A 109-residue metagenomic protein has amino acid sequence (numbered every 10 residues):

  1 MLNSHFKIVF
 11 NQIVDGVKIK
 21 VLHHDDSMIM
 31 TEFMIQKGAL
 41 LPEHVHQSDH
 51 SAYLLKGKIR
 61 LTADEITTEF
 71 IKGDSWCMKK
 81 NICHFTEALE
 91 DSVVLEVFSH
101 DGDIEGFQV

Functional and structural regions predicted by a protein language model:
M1-S27: A short, N-terminal "cap"/entry segment at the start of jelly-roll beta-barrel domains of the cupin/DSBH fold
T31-V45: Conserved short histidine dyad/triad with adjacent acidic residue
S48-I59, D64: Glycine- and acidic-residue-biased ligand/ion/polar-headgroup-sensing regions
L55-K56, I71-K72, E90: A cytosolic small-molecule/anion-sensing beta-strand core signal
E65-K80: Short acidic-glycine-tyrosine-enriched beta hairpin
K80-I104: Ligand-binding loop in jelly-roll beta-barrel domains
G106-V109: Short, charged, solvent-exposed linker or helix-capping segments at domain edges/interfaces that act as flexible hinges
